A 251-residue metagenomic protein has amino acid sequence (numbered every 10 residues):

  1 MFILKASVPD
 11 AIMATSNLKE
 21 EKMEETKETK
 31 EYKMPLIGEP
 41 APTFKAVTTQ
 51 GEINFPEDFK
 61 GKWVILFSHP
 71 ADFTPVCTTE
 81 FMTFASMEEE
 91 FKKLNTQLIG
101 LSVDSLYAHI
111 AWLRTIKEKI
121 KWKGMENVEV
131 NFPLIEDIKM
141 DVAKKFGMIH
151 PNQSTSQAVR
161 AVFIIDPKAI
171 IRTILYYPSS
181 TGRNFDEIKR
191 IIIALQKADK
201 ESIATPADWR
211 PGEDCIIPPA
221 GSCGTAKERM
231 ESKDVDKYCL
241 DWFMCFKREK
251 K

Functional and structural regions predicted by a protein language model:
F2-K251: Chalcogenol-based redox active-site neighborhoods
